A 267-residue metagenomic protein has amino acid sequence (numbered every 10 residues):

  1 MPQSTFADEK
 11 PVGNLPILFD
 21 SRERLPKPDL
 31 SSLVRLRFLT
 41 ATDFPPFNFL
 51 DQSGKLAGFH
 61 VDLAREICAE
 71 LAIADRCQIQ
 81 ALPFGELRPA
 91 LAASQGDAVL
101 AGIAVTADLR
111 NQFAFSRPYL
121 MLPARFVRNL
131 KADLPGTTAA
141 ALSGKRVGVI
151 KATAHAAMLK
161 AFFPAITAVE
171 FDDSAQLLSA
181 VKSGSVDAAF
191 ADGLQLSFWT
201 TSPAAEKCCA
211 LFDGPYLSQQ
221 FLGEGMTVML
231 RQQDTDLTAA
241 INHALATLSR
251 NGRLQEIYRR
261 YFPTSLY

Functional and structural regions predicted by a protein language model:
F6, K10-S21, P28, A154-F171 (+2 more regions): Ligand-binding clefts/hinges and TM-proximal coupling segments of bilobed small-molecule sensing domains
G13-G102, N111, E170, N251: Extracytoplasmic small-molecule ligand-binding "clamshell" domains of the periplasmic binding protein/Venus flytrap
T40-P45, G54-L71, I103-A104, R125-S179 (+3 more regions): Bilobed "Venus flytrap"/periplasmic-binding protein-like clamshell domains and structurally analogous long
T42, L120-R128, S197, T201-A246 (+1 more regions): Periplasmic-binding protein-like
N48-G54, C77, S183-V186, T227 (+1 more regions): Second-shell loop/turn segments in exported
R65, A69, C77-A141, A204-F221: Acidic, polar ligand-binding/catalytic clefts
C68-I73, A92, G96, K131 (+6 more regions): Sec-exported extracytoplasmic/periplasmic mature domains
I73-D75, A92-A101, R146, K182-Q195 (+1 more regions): Alpha-to-beta junction loops
